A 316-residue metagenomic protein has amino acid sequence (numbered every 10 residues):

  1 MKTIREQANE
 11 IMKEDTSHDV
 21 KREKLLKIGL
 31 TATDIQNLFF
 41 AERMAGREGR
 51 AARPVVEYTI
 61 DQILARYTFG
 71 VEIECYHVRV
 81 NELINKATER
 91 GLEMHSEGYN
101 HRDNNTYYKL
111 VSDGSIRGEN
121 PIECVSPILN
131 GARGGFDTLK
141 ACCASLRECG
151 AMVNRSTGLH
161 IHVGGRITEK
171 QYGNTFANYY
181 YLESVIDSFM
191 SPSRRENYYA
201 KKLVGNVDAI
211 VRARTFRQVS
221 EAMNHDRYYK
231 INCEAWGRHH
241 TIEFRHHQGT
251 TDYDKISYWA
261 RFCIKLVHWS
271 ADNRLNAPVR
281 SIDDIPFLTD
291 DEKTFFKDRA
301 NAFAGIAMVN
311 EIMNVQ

Functional and structural regions predicted by a protein language model:
M12-V20, G29-L30: Charged, low-complexity interaction regions
F40-C149: Terminal catalytic/cofactor-binding subdomain
T68-G70, I116, P121, G173-T250: Aromatic/basic-lined ligand-recognition segments that form π-stacking hydrophobic pockets flanked by Lys/Arg to engage
P121-E123, M152-T168, H239-R245: Histidine-centered divalent-metal-coordination microenvironment in nucleic-acid enzymes
A132-C143, I167-S191, D252-V267, I306-V315: Helical (often loop-to-helix) elements that flank the catalytic cores of nucleotide-handling enzymes
M152, S184-Y199, H268-T294: Flexible helix-coil linker/hinge segments at domain or subdomain boundaries
I231-D290: Modules that initiate DNA replication and primer synthesis
